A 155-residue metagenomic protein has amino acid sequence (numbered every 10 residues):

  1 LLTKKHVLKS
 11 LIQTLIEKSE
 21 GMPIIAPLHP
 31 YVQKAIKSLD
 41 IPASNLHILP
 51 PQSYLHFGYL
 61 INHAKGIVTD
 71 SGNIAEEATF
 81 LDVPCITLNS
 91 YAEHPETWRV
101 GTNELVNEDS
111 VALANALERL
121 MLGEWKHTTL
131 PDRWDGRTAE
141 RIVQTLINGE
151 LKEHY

Functional and structural regions predicted by a protein language model:
L1-G21, V32-Y155: Nucleotide-activated sugar donor-binding and catalytic core shared by glycosyltransferases and related lipid-linked
I25-P27: Short beta-strand segments
